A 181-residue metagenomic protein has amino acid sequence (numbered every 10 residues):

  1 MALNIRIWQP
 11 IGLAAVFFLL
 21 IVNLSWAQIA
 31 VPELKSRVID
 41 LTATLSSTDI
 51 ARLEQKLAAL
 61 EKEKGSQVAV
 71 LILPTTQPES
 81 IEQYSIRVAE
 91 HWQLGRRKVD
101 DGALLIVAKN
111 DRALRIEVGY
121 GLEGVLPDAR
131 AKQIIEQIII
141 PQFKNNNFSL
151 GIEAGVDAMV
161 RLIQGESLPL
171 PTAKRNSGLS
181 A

Functional and structural regions predicted by a protein language model:
M1-A2, L19, S85: Intrinsically disordered, low-complexity regions enriched in Ser/Pro/Gly/Gln/His and often acidic
A2-G12: Bacterial N-terminal signal peptides that target proteins for export
I5, F17-F18, W92: Compositionally biased non-globular segments, especially hydrophobic aliphatic-rich helices of signal peptides
I11-N23: Bacterial N-terminal signal peptides
W26-S180: Folded, non-transmembrane soluble domains that reside on the lumenal/extracytoplasmic side of membranes
